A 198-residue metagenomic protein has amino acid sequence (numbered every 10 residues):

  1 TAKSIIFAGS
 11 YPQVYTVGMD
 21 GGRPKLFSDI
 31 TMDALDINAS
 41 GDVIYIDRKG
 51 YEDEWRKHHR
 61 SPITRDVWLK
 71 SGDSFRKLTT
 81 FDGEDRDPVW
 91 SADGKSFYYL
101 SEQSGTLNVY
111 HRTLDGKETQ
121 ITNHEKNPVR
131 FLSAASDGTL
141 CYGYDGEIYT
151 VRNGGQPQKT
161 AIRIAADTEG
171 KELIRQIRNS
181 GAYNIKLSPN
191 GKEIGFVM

Functional and structural regions predicted by a protein language model:
T1, N38-S40, A92-D93, A135-D137 (+1 more regions): Residue-level detector of Asp-centered blade-edge/turn motifs that repeat once per structural unit in beta-propeller
T1-Y15, M19, P24-A34, D42-D66 (+7 more regions): A flexible loop/linker signature enriched in serine peptidases of the S9 family
G21-G22, D73-F75, D115-K117, G155-Q156: Short coil/turn linkers that define WD40 beta-propeller blade boundaries
K159-T160: Flexible, low-complexity junctional segments that flank or bridge functional domains
S180-M198: Beta-strand-rich domains and repeat architectures in extracellular enzymes and scaffolds, especially beta-propellers
